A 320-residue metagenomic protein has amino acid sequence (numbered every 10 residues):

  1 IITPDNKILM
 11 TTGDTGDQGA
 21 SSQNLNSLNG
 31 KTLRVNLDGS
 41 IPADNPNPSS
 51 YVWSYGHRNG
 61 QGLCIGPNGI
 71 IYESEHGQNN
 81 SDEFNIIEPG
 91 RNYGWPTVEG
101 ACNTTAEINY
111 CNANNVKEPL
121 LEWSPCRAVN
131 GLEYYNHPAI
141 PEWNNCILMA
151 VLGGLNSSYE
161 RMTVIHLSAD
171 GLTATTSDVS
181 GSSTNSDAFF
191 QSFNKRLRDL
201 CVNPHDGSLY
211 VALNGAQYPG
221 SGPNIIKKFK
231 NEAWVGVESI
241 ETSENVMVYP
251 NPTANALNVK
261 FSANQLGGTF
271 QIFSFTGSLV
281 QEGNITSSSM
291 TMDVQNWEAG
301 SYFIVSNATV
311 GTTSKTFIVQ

Functional and structural regions predicted by a protein language model:
I1-A20: Extracytoplasmic mature domains of secreted/periplasmic and thylakoid-lumen proteins
P4, L37, P67, P204-H205 (+2 more regions): Short, ordered coil/turn segments that flank beta-strands lining enzyme active or ligand-binding pockets
I8, I71, G207-L209, L257 (+1 more regions): Hydrophobic residues embedded in beta-strands of well-ordered beta-sheets
D14-D187, K195, H205-S208, Q217-I225 (+1 more regions): Beta-propeller domain segments
L213-Y218, T309: A short, acidic, flexible beta-alpha connecting loop/helix-capping segment that sits on the rim of active
E238-Q320: C-terminal outer-membrane/trafficking sorting elements
